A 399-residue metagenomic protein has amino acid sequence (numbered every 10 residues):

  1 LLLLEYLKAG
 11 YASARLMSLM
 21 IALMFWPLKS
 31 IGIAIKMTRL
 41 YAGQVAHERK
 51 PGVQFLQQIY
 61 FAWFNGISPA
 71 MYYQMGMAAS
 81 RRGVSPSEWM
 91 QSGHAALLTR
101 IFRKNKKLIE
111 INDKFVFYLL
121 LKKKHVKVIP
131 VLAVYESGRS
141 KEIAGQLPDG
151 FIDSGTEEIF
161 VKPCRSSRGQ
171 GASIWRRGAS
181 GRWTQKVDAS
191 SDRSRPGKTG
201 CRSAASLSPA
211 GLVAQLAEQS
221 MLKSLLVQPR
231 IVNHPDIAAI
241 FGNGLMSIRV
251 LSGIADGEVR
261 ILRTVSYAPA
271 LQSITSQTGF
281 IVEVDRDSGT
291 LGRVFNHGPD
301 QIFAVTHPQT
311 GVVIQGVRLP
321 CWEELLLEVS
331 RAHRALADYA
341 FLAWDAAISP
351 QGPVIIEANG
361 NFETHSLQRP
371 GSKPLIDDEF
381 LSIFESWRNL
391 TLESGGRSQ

Functional and structural regions predicted by a protein language model:
L19, L23-I152, R165-G169, R177 (+1 more regions): Conserved N-proximal alpha/beta basic substrate-recognition cap immediately N-terminal to, or forming the N-lobe
V131-I143, D153-G155, C164-S167, W183-T199 (+1 more regions): Lumenal/extracellular "mature" regions of secretory-pathway glycan-modifying transferases
Y135, P163-R165, A179, P229-V232 (+4 more regions): Short, flexible loop/turn elements at secondary-structure junctions
G138-K141, S167-G171, R182-T184, P235 (+2 more regions): Short catalytic/ligand-binding loop motif for oxyanion handling, primarily in non-cytosolic enzymes, centered on
G155-E157, V187-N296: Phosphate-binding site of ATP-dependent enzymes
S167, N243-L245, I254-I261, Y339 (+2 more regions): Coil-to-beta-strand transition motifs
R176-G181, I254-E258, R286-S288, S349-G352: Short acidic-glycine loop/turn motifs at beta-strand connectors
F303-S330, R334-F341, I348-Q399: C-terminal active-site "lid" helix and adjoining low-complexity regulatory extension at the edge of ATP-using catalytic
